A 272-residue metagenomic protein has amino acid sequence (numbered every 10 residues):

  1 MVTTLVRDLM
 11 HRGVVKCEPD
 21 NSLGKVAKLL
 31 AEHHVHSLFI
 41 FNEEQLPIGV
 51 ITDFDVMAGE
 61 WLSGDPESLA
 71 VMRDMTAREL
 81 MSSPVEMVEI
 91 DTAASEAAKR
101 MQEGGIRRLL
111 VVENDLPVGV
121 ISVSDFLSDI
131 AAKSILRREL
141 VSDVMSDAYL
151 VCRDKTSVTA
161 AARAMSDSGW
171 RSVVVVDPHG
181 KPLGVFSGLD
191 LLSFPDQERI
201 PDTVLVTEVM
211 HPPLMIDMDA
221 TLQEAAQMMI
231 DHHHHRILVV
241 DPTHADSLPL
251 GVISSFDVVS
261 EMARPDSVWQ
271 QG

Functional and structural regions predicted by a protein language model:
M1-G13, T52-V85, A98, S122-L150 (+5 more regions): Tandem CBS (Bateman) regulatory domains
K16-V35, F41, M87-G105, V112 (+5 more regions): The conserved cystathionine-beta-synthase
L30, L38-F54, M101, L109-S124 (+4 more regions): A glycine-centered beta-loop-beta connector
